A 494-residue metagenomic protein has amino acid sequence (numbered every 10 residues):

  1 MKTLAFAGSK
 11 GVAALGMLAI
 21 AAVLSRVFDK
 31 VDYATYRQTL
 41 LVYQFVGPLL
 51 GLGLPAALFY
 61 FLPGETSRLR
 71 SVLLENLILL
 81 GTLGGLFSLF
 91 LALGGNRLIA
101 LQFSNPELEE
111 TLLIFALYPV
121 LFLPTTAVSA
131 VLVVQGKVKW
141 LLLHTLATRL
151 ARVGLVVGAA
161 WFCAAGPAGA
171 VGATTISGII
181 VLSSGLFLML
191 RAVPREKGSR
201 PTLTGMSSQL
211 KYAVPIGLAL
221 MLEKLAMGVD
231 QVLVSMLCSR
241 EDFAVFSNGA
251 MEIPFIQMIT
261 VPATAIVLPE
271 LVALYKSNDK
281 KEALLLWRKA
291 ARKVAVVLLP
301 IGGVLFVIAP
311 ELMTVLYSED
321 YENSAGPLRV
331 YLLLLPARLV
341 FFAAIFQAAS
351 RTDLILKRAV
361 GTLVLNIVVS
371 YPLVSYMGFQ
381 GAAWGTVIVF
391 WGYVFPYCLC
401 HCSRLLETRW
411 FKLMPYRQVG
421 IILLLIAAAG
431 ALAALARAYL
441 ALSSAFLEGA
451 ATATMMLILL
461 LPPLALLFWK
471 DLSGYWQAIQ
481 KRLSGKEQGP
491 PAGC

Functional and structural regions predicted by a protein language model:
M1-A56, L83-S88, A92-L93, V153 (+2 more regions): Signature of the first transmembrane helix
M1-M17, R70, L74, L108 (+2 more regions): N-terminal membrane topogenesis motif
M17, A22, L50-T66, V133-V134 (+3 more regions): Helix-loop junctions and terminal segments of transmembrane helices in multi-pass membrane transport/translocation
V23-F45, E109-E110, P167-V171, G205-I216 (+4 more regions): Interfacial/gating helices of multi-pass transporter permease domains
F61, L121-H144, L332-G361, P372: Membrane-interface junctions at transmembrane-helix termini in multi-pass inner-membrane proteins
E109, L113, L142-A192, Y212 (+3 more regions): Hydrophobic alpha-helical transmembrane segments
K139, P167-V171, G185-M227, I266 (+2 more regions): Interhelical loop/hinge segments that connect adjacent transmembrane helices in multipass membrane
R409, L432-C494: Membrane-proximal transmembrane or re-entrant/amphipathic helices at the cytosolic face
